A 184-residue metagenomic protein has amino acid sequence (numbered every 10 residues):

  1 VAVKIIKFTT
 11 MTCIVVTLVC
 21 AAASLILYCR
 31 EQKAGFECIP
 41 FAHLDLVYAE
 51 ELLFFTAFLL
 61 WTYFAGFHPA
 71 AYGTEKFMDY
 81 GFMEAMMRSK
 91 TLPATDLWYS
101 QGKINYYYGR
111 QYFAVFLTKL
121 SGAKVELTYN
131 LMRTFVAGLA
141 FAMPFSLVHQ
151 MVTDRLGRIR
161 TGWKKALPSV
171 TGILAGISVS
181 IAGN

Functional and structural regions predicted by a protein language model:
V1-L44: Membrane-embedded, hydrophobic transmembrane alpha-helices
D45-N184: Active-site lumenal/periplasmic loops and adjacent helix-entry segments of GT-C-fold, multi-pass membrane
